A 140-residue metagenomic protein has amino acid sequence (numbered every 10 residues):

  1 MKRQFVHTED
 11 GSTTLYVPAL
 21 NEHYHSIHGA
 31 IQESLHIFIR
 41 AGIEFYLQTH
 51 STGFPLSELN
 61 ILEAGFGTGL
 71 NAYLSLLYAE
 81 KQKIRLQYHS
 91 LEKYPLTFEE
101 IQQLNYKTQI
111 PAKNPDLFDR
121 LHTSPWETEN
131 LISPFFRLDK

Functional and structural regions predicted by a protein language model:
M1-L59, L76-I110, F136: Rossmann-like AdoMet
F38, F66, L91, F118-D119: Aromatic-residue hotspot detector
L62-A64: Conserved beta-strand/loop positions that form the S-adenosyl-L-methionine
G69-Y73: Glycine-rich SAM-binding Motif I of class I
E100-K140: S-adenosyl-L-methionine
